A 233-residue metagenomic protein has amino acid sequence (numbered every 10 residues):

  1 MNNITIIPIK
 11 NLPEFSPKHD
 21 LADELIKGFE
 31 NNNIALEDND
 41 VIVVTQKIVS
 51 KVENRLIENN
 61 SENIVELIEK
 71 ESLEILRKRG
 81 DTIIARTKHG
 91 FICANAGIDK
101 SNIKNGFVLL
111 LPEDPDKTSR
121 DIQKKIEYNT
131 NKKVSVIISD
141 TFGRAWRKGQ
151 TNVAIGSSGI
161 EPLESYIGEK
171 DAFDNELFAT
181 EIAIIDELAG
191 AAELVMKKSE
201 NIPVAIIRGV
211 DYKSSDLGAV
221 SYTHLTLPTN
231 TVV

Functional and structural regions predicted by a protein language model:
N2-F15: Generic N-terminal amphipathic, Lys/Arg-enriched alpha-helix
I34-E37, I57-I92, G97-D99, L109: Conserved loop->alpha-helix
A35-D40, T130-I137, K198-R208: Flexible, glycine/charged-enriched surface loops at secondary-structure junctions
E53-I57, W146-T151, S215-A219: Short acidic, glycine/serine/threonine-rich loops at helix termini
N60-R79, N152-I185: Gly/Ser/Thr-rich active-site loops/lids in small-molecule metabolic enzymes that frequently grip phosphoryl groups
A85-K133, I137-Q150: Internal, conserved structured core segments that host functional sites
E176-I202: Helix-rich interaction surfaces within compact, conserved domain-sized segments that mediate assembly or partner
T223-T229: Conserved small/polar residues in nucleotide/adenosyl-binding loops
